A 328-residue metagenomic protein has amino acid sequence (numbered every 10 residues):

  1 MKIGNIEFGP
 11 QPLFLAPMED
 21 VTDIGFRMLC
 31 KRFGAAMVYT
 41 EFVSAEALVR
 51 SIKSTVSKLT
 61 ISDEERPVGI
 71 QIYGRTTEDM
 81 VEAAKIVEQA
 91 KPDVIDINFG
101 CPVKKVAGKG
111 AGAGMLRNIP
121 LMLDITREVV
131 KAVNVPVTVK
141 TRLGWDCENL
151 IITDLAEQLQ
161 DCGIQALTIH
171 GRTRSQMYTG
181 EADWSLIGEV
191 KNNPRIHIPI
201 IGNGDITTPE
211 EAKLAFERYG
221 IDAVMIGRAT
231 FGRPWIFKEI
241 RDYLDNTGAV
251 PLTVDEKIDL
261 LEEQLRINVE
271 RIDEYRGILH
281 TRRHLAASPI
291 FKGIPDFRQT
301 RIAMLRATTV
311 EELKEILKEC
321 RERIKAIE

Functional and structural regions predicted by a protein language model:
M1-G9, L13, E19, I24-G25 (+7 more regions): Alpha/beta catalytic cores of nucleotide-metabolism and tRNA/nucleoside-modifying enzymes
K2-G4, G9, M18-D93: Glycine-rich, positively charged N-terminal anion/phosphate-binding segment
L13-A16, V38-T40, V68-I72, I95 (+4 more regions): Hydrophobic faces of well-ordered beta-strands that scaffold small-molecule active sites in alpha/beta enzyme cores
F14, M18, V68-Q71, G110-A113 (+4 more regions): Conserved short-loop catalytic and cofactor-binding motifs
M18-D20, V43-A45, Y73-R75, G100-P102 (+4 more regions): Active-site beta-loop-alpha junctions enriched in small/polar residues
V81-A111, P120-I198: Alpha/beta enzyme core
L116: Aromatic- and acidic-residue-enriched carbohydrate-binding clefts of CAZyme catalytic domains
